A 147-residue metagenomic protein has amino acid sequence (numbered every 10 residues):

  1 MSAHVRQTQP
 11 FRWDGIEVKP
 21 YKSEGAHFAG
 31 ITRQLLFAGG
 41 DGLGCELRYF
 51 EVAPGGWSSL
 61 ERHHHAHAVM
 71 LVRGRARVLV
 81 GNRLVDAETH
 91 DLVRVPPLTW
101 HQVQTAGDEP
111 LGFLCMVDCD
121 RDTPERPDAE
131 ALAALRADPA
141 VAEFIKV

Functional and structural regions predicted by a protein language model:
M1-G44, D128-V147: A short, N-terminal "cap"/entry segment at the start of jelly-roll beta-barrel domains of the cupin/DSBH fold
L47-H63: Conserved short histidine dyad/triad with adjacent acidic residue
Y49, R94, D108-R126: A short hydrophobic beta-strand segment most commonly corresponding to one strand of the jelly-roll/cupin
G56, H64-H65, R83, T99-W100 (+2 more regions): A generic "binding-loop/recognition-motif" signal
S58-L60, V78-L79, V95, H101-G107 (+1 more regions): Short beta-strand His + acidic residue motifs that chelate non-heme Fe in jelly-roll/DSBH and cupin folds
H65-H67, L71-A76, G81: Glycine- and acidic-residue-biased ligand/ion/polar-headgroup-sensing regions
N82-L98: Short acidic-glycine-tyrosine-enriched beta hairpin
